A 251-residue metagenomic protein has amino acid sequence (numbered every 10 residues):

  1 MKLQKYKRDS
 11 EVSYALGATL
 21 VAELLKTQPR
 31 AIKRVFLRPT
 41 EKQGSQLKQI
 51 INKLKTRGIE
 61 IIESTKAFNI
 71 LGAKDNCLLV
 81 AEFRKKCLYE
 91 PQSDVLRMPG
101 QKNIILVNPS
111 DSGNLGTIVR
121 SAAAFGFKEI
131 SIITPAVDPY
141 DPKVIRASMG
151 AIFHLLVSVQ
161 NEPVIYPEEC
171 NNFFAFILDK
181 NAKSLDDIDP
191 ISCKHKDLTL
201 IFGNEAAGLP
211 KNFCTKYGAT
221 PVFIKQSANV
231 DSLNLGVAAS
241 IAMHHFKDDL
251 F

Functional and structural regions predicted by a protein language model:
M1-K86: N-terminal positively charged helical leader segments and presequences
G17, S110-I118, S232-V237: Amphipathic alpha-helical repeat scaffolds
R30, L37, E41, Q46 (+1 more regions): RNA substrate-binding interface of SAM-dependent RNA methyltransferases
K33, L79-A81, S121-F125, V137-F153 (+1 more regions): Structured adenosyl-cofactor binding patch, chiefly the S-adenosyl-L-methionine
E41-K42, K66-A67, P135-V137, E205 (+1 more regions): Short, acidic/turn-prone active-site loops that include or flank metal/cofactor- and phosphate-binding residues
S64-T65, V107, I133-T134, L156 (+1 more regions): Short beta->alpha connector loops at strand-helix junctions that form conserved, small/polar/Pro-enriched
E82-G100: Acidic/glycine-rich phosphate/pyrophosphate-binding loops and surrounding catalytic core that coordinate Mg2+
F176-A228: Active-site/ligand-binding-proximal alpha/beta "capping" segment
